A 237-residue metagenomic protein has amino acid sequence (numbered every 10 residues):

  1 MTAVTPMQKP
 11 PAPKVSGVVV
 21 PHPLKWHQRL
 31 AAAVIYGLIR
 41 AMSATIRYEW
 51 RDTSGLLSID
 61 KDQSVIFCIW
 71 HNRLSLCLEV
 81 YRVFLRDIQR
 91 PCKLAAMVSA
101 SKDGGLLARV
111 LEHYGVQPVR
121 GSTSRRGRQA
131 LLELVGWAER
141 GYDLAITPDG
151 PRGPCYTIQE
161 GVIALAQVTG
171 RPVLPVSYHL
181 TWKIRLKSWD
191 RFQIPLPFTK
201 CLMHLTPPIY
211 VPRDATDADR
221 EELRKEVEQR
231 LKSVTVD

Functional and structural regions predicted by a protein language model:
M1-V15, S233-D237: Soluble, non-transmembrane catalytic domains of enzymes that act on hydrophobic metabolites at membranes
P13-K14, P154-T216: A cross-family acyltransferase "interaction/gating" segment
P21, Q28-S43: Short hydrophobic helices that act as membrane-entry/anchoring signals
R40-Q63, L76, R82-V83: A short, well-structured juxtamembrane/interface segment
Q63-R125: Catalytic core of membrane glycerolipid acyltransferases/transacylases, capturing the structured, soluble-facing
G121, T147, P175-Y178: Generic beta-sheet signal
L131-L165, T169: Catalytic-site beta-strand/loop segments enriched in glycine and acidic/polar residues
